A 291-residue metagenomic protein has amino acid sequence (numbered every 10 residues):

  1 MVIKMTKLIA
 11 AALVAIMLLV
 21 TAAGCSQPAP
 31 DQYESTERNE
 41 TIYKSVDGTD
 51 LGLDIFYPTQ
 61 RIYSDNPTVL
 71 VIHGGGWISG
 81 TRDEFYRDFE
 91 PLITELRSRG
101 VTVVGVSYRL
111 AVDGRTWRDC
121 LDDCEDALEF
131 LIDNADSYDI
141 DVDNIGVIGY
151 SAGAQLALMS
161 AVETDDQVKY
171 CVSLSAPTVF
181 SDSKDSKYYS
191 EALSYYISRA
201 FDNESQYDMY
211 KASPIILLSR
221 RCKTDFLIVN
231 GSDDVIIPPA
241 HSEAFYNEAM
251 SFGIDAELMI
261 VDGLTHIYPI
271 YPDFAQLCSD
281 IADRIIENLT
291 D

Functional and structural regions predicted by a protein language model:
P28-S64: N-terminal cap/lid segment of alpha/beta-hydrolase-fold proteins
Y43, R82-D88, L92, T102-V142 (+1 more regions): Catalytic nucleophile-loop/oxyanion-hole region of alpha/beta-hydrolase and closely related hydrolase-like folds
D65-G76: Short beta-strand element of the alpha/beta-hydrolase
D126-K187: Primarily recognizes the serine-hydrolase "nucleophile elbow" in alpha/beta-hydrolase and SGNH/GDSL folds
D182-L217: Mobile cap/lid helix-loop segments that gate and shape the active-site cleft of serine hydrolases
I228-N230, D234: Short beta-strand/loop motif that positions the catalytic acidic residue of the alpha/beta-hydrolase fold
V229, E243-D291: C-terminal catalytic histidine-bearing segment of alpha/beta-hydrolase fold enzymes
V235-A244: Conserved alpha/beta-hydrolase "acid-adjacent" motif
